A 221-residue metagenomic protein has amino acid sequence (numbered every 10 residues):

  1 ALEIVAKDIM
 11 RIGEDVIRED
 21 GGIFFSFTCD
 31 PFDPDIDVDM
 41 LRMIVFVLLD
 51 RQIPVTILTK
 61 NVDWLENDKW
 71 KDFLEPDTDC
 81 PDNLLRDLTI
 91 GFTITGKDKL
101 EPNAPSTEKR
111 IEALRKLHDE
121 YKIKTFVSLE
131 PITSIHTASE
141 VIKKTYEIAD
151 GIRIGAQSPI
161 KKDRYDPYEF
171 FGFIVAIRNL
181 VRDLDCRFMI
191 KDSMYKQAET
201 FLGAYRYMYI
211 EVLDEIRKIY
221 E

Functional and structural regions predicted by a protein language model:
L2-L180: Conserved AdoMet/S-adenosylmethionine-binding subsite of the radical SAM
R164-E221: C-terminal accessory extensions appended to soluble enzyme cores
